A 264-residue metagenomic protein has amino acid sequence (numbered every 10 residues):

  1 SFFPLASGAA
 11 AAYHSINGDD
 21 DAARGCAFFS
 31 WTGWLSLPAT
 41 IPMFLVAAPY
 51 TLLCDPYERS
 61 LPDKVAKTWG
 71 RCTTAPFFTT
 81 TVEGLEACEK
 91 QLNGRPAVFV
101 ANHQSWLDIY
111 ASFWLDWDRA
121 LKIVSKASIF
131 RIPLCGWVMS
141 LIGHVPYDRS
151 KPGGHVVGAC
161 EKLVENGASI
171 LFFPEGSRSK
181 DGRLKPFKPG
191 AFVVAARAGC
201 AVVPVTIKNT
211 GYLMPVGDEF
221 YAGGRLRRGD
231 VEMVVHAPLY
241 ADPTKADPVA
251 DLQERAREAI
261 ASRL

Functional and structural regions predicted by a protein language model:
F3-A97: Membrane-anchoring hydrophobic helices of lipid-metabolizing enzymes
M43-T68, A75, Q91-K151: Catalytic core of membrane glycerolipid acyltransferases/transacylases, capturing the structured, soluble-facing
F77-L85, G154, K185, P215-G217: Short gly/ser/thr-rich secondary-structure transition/capping motifs
T80-T81, I123, P146, I170 (+1 more regions): Hydrophobic beta-strand scaffold residues
D108-A111, V156, D181-R183, M214: Short glycine-/acidic-enriched loop or helix-start segments at secondary-structure transitions that form or flank
V124, F130, G153, C160-E161 (+2 more regions): Soluble extracytoplasmic domains of inner/organellar membrane proteins
L134-G136, E165-L171, K180-D247, D251: A cross-family acyltransferase "interaction/gating" segment
R255-R263: C-terminal alpha-helix
